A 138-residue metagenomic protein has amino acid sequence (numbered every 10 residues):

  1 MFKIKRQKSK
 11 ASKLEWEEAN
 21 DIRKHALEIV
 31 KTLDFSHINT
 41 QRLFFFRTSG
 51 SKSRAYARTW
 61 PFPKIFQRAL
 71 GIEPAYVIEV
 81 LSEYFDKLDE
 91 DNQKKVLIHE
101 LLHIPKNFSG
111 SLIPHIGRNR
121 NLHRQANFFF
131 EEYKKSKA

Functional and structural regions predicted by a protein language model:
M1-D21, L81: N-terminal low-structure segments adjacent to metalloprotease catalytic domains across cellular compartments
I22, Q93-K94, L122: Hydrophobic (often cysteine-bearing) scaffold residues that line and stabilize catalytic clefts of nucleotide/cofactor
K24-L70: Auxiliary, metal-adjacent structural segments of Zn-dependent hydrolase domains
P63, V77-S82: Active-site-adjacent structural patch at catalytic or cofactor/ligand-binding sites
G71-V77: Short, flexible turn/loop "capping" segments at secondary-structure junctions
V80-V96: Short pre-active-site segment immediately N-terminal to the catalytic Zn-binding motif
Q93-N107: Active-site recognition of the HExxH zinc-binding catalytic motif
F108-A138: Post-HExxH zinc-binding segment in Zn-dependent metallohydrolases
